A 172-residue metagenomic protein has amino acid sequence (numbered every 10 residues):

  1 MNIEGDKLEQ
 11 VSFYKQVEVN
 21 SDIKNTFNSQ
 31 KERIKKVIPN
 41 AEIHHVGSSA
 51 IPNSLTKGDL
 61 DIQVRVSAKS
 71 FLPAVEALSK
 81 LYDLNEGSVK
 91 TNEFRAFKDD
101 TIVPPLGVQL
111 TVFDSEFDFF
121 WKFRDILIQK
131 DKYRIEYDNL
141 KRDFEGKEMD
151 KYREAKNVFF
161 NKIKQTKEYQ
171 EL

Functional and structural regions predicted by a protein language model:
M1-H44, F160: Helical scaffold of the NTase/Pol beta-like nucleotidyltransferase catalytic core
D6-Q10, N53-K57, D100: Short, flexible turn/loop "capping" segments at secondary-structure junctions
K31-L60, V64-S70: Active-site nucleotide-donor binding segment shared across nucleotidyl transfer reactions
G58-I62, P104-L106, F123: Short amphipathic alpha-helical segments
K69, A74, K98-I102: A solvent-exposed interaction/effector surface
P73-Y82: Short amphipathic alpha-helices in soluble, non-transmembrane regions that often serve as interface/regulatory elements
D83-E116: Conserved catalytic core of two-metal-ion nucleotidyltransferases
E116-L172: Catalytic cores of NTP-dependent nucleotidyl/adenyl transfer enzymes across multiple folds
